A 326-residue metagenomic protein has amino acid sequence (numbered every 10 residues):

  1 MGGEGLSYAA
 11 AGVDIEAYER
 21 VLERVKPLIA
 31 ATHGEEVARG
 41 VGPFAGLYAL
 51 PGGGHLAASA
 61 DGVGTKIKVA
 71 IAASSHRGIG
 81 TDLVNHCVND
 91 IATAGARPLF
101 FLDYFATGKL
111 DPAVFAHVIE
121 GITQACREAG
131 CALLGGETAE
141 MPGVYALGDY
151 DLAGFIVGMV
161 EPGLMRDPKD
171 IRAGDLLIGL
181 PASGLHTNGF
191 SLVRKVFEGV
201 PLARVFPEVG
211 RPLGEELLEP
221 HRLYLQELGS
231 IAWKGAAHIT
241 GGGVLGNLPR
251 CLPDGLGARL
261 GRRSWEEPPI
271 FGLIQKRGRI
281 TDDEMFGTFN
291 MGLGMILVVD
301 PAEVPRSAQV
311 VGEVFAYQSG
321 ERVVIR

Functional and structural regions predicted by a protein language model:
G2-E35: N-terminal amphipathic/basic leader segments beginning at the initiator methionine
G2-G12, V114-A132, Y145-L152, V200-L218 (+1 more regions): Glycine-/charge-enriched secondary-structure boundary and capping motifs
V25, L47, C87-V88, V193-V196 (+4 more regions): Buried hydrophobic packing segments
P27-S183: Glycine-rich phosphate/pyrophosphate-binding loop regions near the starts of catalytic domains
A60, D151, L164-L213, L245: Short, acidic (Asp/Glu-rich) active-site segment that either coordinates a divalent metal cofactor
V63-K66, E161-L164, L185-T187, V244-G246 (+2 more regions): Short, acidic Gly/Pro/Ser/Thr-rich loop/turn segments
